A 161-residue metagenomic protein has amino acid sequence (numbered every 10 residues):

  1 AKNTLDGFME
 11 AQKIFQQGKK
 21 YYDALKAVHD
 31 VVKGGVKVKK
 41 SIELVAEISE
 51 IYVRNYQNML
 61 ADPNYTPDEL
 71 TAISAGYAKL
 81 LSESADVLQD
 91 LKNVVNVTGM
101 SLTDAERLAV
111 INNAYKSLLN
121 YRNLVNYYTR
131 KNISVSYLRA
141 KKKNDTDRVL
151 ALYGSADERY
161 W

Functional and structural regions predicted by a protein language model:
A1-V45: N-terminal Sec/ER secretory leader and immediately downstream segment of secreted/extracellular precursors
E10-K13, K20, A27, G34 (+4 more regions): Residue-level recognition of alpha-helical coiled-coils, specifically the heptad-repeat register on one helix face
Y22-S41, Q57-A61, Y127-Y128, Y137 (+1 more regions): Extracellular, luminal, or virion-exposed ectodomains of exported proteins
V31-G34, V38-S41, M100, R107 (+2 more regions): Generic preference for flexible, low-structure residues
V45-S117, Y121-L124, Y128: Extended amphipathic alpha-helical interaction segments
S134-W161: A cross-kingdom marker for long, charged
